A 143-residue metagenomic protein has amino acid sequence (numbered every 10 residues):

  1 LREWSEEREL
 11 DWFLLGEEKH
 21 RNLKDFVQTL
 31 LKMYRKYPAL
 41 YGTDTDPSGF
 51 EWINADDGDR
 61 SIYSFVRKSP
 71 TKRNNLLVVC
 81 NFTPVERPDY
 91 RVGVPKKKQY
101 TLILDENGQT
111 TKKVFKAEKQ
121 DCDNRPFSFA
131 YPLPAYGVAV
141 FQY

Functional and structural regions predicted by a protein language model:
L1-Y143: Carbohydrate-interacting/catalytic domains
